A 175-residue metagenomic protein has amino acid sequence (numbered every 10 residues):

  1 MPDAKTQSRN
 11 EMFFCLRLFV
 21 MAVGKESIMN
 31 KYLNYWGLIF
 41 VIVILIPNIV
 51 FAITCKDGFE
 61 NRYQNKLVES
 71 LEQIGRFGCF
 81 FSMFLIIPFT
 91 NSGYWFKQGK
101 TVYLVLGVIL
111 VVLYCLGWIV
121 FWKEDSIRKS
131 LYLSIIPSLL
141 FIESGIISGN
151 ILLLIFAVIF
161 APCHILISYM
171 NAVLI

Functional and structural regions predicted by a protein language model:
P2-E11, R17-V23: Short, low-complexity, charge-dense intrinsically disordered segments
N30-F51: N-terminal signal-anchor transmembrane alpha helix
V50-L67: Membrane-interface helix-loop junction between the first two transmembrane segments
Y63-T101: Membrane-helix boundary elements
K66-L71, V120-Y132: Short, amphipathic, aromatic/basic-enriched membrane-interface segments that mark the entry/exit of transmembrane
S82-G93, L113-F121, S144: Membrane-helix exit/interface motif
L106-W118, I127-G149, F156-H164: Hydrophobic alpha-helical membrane segments
L166-I175: Juxtamembrane boundary at the C-terminal end of a transmembrane helix
